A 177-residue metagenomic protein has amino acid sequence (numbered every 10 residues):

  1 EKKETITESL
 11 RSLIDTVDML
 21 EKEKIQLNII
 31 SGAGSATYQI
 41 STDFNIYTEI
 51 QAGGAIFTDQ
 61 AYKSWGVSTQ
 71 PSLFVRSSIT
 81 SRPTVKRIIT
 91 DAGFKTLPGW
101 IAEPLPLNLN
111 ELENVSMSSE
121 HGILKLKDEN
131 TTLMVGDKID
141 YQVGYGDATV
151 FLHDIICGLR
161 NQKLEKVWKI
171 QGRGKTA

Functional and structural regions predicted by a protein language model:
E1-V67: Active-site loop/helix belt of alpha/beta enzymes
K2, I6-L13, S72, M117 (+2 more regions): Generic structural signal for well-ordered, non-membrane alpha-helical segments in soluble metabolic enzymes
T42-F44, F74, S116, F151: A generic fold-level signal
Y47-E49, R76, R87, H121: A residue-level signal for beta-strand positions that form part of recognition/binding surfaces within mature
T69-R76: Short coil-to-beta-strand transition motifs
R82-A177: C-terminal accessory subdomain/extension
